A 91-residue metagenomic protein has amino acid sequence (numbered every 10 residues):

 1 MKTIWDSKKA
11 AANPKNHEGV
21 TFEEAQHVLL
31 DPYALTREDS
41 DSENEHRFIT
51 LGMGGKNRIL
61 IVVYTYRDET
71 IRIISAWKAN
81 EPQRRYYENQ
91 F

Functional and structural regions predicted by a protein language model:
M1-F91: Ribonuclease/tRNase effector modules and their secretory precursors
